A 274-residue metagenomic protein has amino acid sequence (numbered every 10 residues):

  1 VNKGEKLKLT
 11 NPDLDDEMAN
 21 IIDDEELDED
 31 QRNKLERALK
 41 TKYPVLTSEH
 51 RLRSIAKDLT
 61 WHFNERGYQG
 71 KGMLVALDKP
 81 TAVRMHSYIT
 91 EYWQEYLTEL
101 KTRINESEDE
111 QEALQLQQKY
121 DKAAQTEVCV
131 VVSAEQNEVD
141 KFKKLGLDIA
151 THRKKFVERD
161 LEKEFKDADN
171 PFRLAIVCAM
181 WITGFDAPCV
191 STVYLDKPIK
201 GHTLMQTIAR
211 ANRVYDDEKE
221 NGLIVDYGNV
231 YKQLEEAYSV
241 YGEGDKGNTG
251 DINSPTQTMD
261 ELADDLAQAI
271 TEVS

Functional and structural regions predicted by a protein language model:
V1, Q69-G70, A123-E127, P188-T192 (+2 more regions): Short glycine-/polar-rich loops that comprise or flank the Walker A/P-loop and associated switch/sensor motifs
V1-K71, M85-Q94, T98-S107: Interdomain helical connector at the RecA1-RecA2 junction of SF1/SF2 helicase-like NTPases
L7-T10, A82-R84, N137-F142, F185-D186 (+3 more regions): Switch/connector loops and helix/strand junctions flanking conserved nucleotide-binding motifs in nucleotide-processing
P44-L59, R153-V157, D169-R173, V177 (+1 more regions): Phosphate/oxyanion-binding active-site loops and adjacent basic polyanion-contact surfaces
Y68, D78-L145, C178-M180: Conserved helicase motor "Helicase C" RecA-like lobe of SF1/SF2 P-loop NTPases
N137-W181: Conserved helicase ATPase core of P-loop NTP-dependent helicases/translocases
R173-V177, W181-Q206, G222-D226: A short beta-strand element within the Helicase C-terminal
R213-S274: Long, hydrophobic alpha-helical segments
